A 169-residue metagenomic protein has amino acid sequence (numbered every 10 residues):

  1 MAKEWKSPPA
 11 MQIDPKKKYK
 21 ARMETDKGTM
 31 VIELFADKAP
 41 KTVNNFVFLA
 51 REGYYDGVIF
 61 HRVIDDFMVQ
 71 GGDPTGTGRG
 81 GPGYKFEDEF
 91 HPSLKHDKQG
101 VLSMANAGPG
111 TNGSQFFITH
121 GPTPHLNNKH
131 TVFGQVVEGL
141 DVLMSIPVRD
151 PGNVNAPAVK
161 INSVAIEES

Functional and structural regions predicted by a protein language model:
M1-S169: Cyclophilin-like peptidyl-prolyl cis-trans isomerases
